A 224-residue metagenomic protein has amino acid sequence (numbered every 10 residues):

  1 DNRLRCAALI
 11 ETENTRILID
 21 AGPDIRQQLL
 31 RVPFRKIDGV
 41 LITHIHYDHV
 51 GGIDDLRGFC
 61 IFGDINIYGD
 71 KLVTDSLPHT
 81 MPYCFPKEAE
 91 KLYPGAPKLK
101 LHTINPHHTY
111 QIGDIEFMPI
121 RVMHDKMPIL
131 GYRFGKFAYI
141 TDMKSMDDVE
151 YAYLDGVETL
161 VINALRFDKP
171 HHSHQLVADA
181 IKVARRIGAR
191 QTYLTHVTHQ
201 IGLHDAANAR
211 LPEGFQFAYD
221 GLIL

Functional and structural regions predicted by a protein language model:
D1-I140, V149, A206-I223: Binuclear metal-dependent hydrolase catalytic cores
S145-L224: Cap/insert and terminal regions of metallo-dependent hydrolase folds
